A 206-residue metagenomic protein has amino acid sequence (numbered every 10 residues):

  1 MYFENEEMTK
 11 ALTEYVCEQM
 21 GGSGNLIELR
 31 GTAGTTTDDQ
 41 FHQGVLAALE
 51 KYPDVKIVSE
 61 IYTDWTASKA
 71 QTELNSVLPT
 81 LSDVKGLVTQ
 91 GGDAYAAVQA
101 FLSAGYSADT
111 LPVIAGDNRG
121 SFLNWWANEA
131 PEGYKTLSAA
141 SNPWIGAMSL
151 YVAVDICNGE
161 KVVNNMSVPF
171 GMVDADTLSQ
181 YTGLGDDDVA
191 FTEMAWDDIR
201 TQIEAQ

Functional and structural regions predicted by a protein language model:
M1-L26, Q40, K69-Q71, N118-N124 (+1 more regions): Hydrophobic alpha-helical segments within soluble ligand-binding/sensing domains
Y2, N25-R30, V58-E60, K85-Q90 (+2 more regions): Structural recognition of the beta-strand scaffold that forms the well-ordered cores of secreted hydrolase catalytic
M8-L12, T36-V55, K69, E73 (+1 more regions): Short, solvent-exposed amphipathic alpha-helices that sit in or adjacent to ligand/effector-binding or catalytic
Y15-S23, A48-Y52, E73-T80, A100-A104 (+4 more regions): Structured segments of extracytoplasmic/periplasmic soluble domains in secreted or envelope-associated proteins
N25-E28, L49-A67: Short beta-strand elements in bilobed, periplasmic/extracellular small-molecule ligand-binding domains
L29-Q40, Q90-G92: Extracytoplasmic "Venus flytrap"
A33, S141, M148-Q206: Hinge/cleft segment of the Venus flytrap/periplasmic-binding protein
V45, T63-W126: Hydrophobic alpha-helical
